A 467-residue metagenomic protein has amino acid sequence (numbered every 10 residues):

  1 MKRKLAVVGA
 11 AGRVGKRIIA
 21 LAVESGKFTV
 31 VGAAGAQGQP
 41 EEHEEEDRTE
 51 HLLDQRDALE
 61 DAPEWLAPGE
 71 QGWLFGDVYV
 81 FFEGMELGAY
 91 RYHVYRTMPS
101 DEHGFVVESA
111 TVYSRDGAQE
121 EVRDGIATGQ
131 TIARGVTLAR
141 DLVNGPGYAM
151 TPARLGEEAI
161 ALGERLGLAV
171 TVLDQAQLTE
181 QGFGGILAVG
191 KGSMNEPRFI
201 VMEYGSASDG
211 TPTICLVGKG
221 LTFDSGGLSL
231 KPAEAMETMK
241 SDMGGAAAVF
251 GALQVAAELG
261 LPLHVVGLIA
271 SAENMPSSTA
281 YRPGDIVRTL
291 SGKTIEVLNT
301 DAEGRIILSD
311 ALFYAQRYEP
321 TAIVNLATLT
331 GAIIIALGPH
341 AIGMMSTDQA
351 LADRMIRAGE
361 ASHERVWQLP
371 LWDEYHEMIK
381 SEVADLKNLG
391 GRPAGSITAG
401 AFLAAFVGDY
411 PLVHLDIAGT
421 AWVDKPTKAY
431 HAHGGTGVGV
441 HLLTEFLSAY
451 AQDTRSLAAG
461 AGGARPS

Functional and structural regions predicted by a protein language model:
K2: Phosphate-coordination loops involved in phosphoryl transfer and adenosine-cofactor binding
L5-G9, V217: Conserved N-terminal Rossmann-fold NAD(P)-binding element of oxidoreductases
A11, G15-A20: N-terminal Rossmann NAD(P)H-binding glycine-rich loop of SDR-like oxidoreductase domains
L21-P63: Conserved N-terminal Rossmann-fold NAD(P) cofactor-binding segment
V31-G35, T111-Y113, L263-A270: Short internal beta-strands
T49, L53-P63, P68, E303-A315: A structured beta-alpha segment of the ubiquitous adenosine-cofactor-binding alpha/beta core
E50, E60-G220, A458-P466: Short amphipathic alpha-helical segment within the helicase RecA-like ATPase core that mediates nucleic-acid
A149, G156-S467: A generic structural signal for tightly packed, nonpolar segments enriched in small/aliphatic residues
